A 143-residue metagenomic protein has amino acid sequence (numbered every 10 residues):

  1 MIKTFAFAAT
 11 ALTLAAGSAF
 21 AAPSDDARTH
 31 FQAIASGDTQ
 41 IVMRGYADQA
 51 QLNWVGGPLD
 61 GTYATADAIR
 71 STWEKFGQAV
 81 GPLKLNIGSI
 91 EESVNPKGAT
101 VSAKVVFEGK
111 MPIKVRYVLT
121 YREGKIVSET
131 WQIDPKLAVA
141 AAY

Functional and structural regions predicted by a protein language model:
M1-A8: Bacterial N-terminal signal peptides that target proteins for export
A16-S18: N-terminal signal peptide c-region/cleavage motif recognized by signal peptidases
A22-Q40: Short N-terminal segments immediately surrounding and downstream of signal-peptide cleavage
R28-F31, M43, R70, E74: Non-transmembrane alpha-helical segments in soluble domains of secreted/periplasmic/extracellular proteins
D38-N53: Short, well-ordered alpha-helical segments enriched in acidic and aromatic residues
Q51-A64: A short gly/proline-enriched turn/hairpin at secondary-structure junctions
D67-M111: Surface-exposed, charged secondary-structure patches
P112-A142: Short beta-strand edge/turn micro-motifs at domain boundaries
